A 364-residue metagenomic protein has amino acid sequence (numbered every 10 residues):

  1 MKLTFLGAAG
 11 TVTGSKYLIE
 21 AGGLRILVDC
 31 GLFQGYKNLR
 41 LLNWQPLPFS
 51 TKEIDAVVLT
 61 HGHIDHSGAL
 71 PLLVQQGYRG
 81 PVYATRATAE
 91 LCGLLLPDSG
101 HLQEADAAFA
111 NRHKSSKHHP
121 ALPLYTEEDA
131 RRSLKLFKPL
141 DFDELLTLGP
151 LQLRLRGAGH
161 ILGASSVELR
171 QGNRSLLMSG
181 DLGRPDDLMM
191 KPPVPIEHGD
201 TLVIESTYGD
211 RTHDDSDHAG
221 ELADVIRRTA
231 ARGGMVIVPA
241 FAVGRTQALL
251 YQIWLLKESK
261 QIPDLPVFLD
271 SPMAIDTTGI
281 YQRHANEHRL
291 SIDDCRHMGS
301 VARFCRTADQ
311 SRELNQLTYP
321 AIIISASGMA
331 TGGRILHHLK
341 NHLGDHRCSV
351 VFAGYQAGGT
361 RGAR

Functional and structural regions predicted by a protein language model:
M1-K52, R132-K191, R312-Q316, R334 (+1 more regions): Core dinuclear metal-dependent hydrolase active-site scaffold
T11, A21-G80, A84-K135, L182-P192 (+1 more regions): Pre-active-site segment of Zn-dependent metallo-hydrolases
V28-C30, I54-H63, L70, V82-T85 (+7 more regions): Active-site neighborhood of phospho(di)ester-bond hydrolases with catalytic His/Asp-centered motifs
T51, Q76-Y78, P195-H198, Q261-I262 (+1 more regions): Short, conserved loop/helix-junction motifs that constitute active-site signature segments in enzyme catalytic cores
S99-I161, A285-T318: Metallo-beta-lactamase
L148, I161-Q171, L182-H198, R211-F268: Active-site loop-helix segments enriched in His/Asp/Glu that coordinate and activate a nucleophilic water at divalent
G159-A164, G172-D200, E205-S206, R211-D214 (+3 more regions): Active-site-proximal loop/helix segments of hydrolase catalytic cores
V225-R361: Hard-cation-handling environments
